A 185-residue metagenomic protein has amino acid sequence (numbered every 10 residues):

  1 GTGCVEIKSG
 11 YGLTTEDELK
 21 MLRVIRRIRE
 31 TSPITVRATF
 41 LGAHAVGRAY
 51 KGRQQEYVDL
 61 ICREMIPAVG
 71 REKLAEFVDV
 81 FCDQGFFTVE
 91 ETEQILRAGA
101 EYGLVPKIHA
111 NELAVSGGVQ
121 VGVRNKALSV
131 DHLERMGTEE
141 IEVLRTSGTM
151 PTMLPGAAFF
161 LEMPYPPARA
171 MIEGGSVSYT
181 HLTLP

Functional and structural regions predicted by a protein language model:
G3-S116: Metal-coordinating catalytic core of metallo-dependent amide/deamination hydrolases
V58-E64, A68-G70, F87-I172: Catalytic core of soluble alpha/beta enzymes
G175-Y179: Conserved short secondary-structure transition element at the edge of the structured enzyme core that lines
T180-P185: Conserved small/polar residues in nucleotide/adenosyl-binding loops
